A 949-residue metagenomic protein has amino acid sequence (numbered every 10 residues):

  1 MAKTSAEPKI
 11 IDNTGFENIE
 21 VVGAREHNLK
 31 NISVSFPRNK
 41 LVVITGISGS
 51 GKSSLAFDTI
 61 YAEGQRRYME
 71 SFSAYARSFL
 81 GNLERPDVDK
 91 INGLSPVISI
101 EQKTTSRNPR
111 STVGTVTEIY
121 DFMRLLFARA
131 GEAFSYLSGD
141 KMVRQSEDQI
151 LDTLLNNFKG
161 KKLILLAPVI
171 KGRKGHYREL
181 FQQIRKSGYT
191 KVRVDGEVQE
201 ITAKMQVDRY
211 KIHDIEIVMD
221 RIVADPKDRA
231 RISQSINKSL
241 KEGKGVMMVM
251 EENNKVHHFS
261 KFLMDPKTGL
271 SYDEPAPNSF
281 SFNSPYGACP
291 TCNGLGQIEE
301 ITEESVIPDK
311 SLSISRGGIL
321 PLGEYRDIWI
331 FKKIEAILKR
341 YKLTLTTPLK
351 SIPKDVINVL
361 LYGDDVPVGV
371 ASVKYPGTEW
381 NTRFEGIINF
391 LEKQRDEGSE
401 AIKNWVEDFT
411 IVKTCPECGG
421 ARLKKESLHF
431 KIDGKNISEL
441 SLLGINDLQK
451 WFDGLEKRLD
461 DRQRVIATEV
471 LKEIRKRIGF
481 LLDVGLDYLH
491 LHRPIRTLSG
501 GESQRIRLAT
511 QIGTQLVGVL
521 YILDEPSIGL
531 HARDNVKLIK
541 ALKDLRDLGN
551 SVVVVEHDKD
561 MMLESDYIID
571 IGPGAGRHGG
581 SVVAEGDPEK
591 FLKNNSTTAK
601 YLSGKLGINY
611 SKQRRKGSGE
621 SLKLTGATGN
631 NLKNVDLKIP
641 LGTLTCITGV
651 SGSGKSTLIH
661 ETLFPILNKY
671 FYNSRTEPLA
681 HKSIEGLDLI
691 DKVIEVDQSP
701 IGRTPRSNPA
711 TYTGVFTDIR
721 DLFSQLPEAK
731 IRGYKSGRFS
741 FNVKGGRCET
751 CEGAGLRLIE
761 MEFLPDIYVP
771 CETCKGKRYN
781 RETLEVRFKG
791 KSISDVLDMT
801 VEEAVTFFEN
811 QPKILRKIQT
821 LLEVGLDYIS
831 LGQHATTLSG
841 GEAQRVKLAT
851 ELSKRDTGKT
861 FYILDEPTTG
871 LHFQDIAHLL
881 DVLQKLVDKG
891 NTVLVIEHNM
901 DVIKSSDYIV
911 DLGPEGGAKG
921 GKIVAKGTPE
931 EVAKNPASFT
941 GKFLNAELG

Functional and structural regions predicted by a protein language model:
M1-G949: Conserved phosphate-binding elements of NTP-dependent enzyme cores
